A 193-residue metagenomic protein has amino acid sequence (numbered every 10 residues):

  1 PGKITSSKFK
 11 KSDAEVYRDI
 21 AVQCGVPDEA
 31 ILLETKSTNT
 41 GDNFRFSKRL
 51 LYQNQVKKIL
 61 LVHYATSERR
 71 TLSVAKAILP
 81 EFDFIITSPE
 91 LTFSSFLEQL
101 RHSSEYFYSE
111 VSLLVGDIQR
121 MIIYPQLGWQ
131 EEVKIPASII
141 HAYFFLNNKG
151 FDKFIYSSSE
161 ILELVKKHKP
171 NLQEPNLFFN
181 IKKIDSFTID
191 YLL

Functional and structural regions predicted by a protein language model:
P1-F107, L164-K167, N171-N180, S186-L193: A structural signal for short, hydrophobic/glycine-enriched beta-strand patches
F96-L172: A conserved mid-domain beta-alpha-beta active-site/ligand-binding segment of alpha/beta enzyme cores
